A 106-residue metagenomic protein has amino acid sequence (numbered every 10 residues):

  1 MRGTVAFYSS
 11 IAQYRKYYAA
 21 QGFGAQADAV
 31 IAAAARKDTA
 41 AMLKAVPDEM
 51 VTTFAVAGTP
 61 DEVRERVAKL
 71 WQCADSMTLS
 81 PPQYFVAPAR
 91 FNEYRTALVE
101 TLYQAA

Functional and structural regions predicted by a protein language model:
M1-A106: Active-site-adjacent structural elements that line small-molecule/cofactor binding pockets in enzymes
